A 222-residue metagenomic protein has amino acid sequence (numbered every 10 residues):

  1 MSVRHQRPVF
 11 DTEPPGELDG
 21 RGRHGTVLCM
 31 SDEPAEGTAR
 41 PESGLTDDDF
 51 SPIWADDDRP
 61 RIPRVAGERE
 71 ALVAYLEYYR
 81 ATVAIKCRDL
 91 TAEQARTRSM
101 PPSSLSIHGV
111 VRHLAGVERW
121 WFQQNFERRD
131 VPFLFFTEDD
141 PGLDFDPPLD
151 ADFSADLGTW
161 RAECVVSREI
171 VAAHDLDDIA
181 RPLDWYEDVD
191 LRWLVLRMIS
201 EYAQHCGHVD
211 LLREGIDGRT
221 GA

Functional and structural regions predicted by a protein language model:
S2, T12-P15: Short linear motifs in low-complexity or flexible loops
M30-A55, R59-R61, R69-G142, P182-A222: Short, contiguous alpha-helical
G142-D178, R192-M198: Acidic/histidine-rich alpha-helical segments that form the ligand environment of transition-metal centers
